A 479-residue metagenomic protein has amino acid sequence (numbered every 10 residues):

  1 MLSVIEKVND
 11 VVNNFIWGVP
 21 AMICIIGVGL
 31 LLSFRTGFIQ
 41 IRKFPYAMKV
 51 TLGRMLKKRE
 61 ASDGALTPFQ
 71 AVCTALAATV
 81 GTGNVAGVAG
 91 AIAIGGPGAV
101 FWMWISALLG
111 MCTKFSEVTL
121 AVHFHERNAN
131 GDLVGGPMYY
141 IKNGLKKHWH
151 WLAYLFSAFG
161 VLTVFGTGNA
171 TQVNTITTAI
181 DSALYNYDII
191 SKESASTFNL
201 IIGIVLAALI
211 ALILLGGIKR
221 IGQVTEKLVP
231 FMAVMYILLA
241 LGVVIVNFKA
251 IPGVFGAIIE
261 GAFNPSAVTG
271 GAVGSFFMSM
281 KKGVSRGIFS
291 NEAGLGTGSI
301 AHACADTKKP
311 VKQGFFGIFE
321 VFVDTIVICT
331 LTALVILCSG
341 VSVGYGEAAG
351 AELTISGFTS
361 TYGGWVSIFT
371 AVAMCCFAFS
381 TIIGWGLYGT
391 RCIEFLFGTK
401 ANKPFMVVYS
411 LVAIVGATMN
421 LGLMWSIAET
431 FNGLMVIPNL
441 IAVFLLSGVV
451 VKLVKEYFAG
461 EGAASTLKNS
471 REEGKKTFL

Functional and structural regions predicted by a protein language model:
M1-T82, I92-A99, G110, I414 (+1 more regions): N-terminal alpha-helical transmembrane segments of multi-pass membrane transport and channel/translocase proteins
V4-I5, R35-Q40, G83-V88, G166-I176 (+6 more regions): Transmembrane helix-loop junctions in multi-pass membrane proteins
C24-L31, R35-M48, V173-I180, T197-N247 (+4 more regions): Membrane-interface loop-to-helix entry segments
L31-S33, S106-G131, M138, K142-N174 (+4 more regions): Helix-loop-helix module between adjacent transmembrane segments
F38-L66, G90-V100, W104, C112-K147 (+3 more regions): Flexible loop linkers connecting adjacent transmembrane helices in multi-pass alpha-helical membrane transporters
R59-A65, G96-I105, N143-L155, D188-T197 (+2 more regions): Membrane-interface alpha-helices at helix entry/exit sites of multi-pass transporters
R59-I94, L120-N143, L155-V161, V273-F322: Alpha-helical membrane segments and immediately flanking helix-loop junctions that form or couple to the substrate/ion
F115-H125, A129, L241-A257, P265-G271 (+3 more regions): Extracellular/periplasmic helix-exit of transmembrane alpha-helices
